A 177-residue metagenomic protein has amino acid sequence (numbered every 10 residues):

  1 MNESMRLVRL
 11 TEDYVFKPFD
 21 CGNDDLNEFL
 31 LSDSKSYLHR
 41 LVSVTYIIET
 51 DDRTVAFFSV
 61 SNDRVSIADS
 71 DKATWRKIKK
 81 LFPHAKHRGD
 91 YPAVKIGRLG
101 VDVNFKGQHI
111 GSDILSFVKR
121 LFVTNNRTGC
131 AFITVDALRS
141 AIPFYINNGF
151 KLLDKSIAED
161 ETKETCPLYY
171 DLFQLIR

Functional and structural regions predicted by a protein language model:
M1-S36, R40, T45: Short amphipathic alpha-helix that is part of the acyltransferase structural core
L41-S61, T74: Conserved beta-hairpin
S59-R98: Conserved acyl-donor/pantetheine-binding loop and adjacent beta-alpha core of acyl/acetyltransferases and related
G97-G107: A short, internal acetyl-CoA/4′-phosphopantetheine-binding micro-motif in the GNAT/acyltransferase core
G107-L121: Conserved acetyl-CoA-binding loop-helix of GNAT-fold acetyltransferases
L115, F122-A137: Conserved GNAT acetyl-CoA-binding A-motif
G129, D136-S140, K155-R177: C-terminal "cap" of GNAT-fold acetyltransferases
V135, Y145-I146: Conserved active-site tyrosine of GNAT-family acetyltransferases
